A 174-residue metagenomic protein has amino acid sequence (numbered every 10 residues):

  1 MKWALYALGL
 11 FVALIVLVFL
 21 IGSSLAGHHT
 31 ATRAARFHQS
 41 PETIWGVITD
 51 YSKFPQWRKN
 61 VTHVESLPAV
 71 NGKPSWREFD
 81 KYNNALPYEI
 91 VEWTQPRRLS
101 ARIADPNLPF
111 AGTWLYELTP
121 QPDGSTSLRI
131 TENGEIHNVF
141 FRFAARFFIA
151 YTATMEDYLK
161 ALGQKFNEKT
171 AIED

Functional and structural regions predicted by a protein language model:
K2-A69: Hydrophobic ligand-binding cavity/cleft-lining segments
K2-L20, S24, K81-S125, N133-I136: Hydrophobic-ligand binding "helix-grip"
F37, P41, V47, W57 (+4 more regions): Solvent-exposed, acidic/flexible segments
P41, I48-Y51, P87, L115 (+2 more regions): Extracytoplasmic/secreted envelope proteins and their assembly/folding machinery, especially bacterial periplasmic
T43-I48, F54, I90, L99-A101 (+2 more regions): Hydrophobic pocket/interface hotspot
I48-R58, D80, L159, G163-F166 (+1 more regions): Sec/Tat-exported extracytoplasmic proteins
S52-P87, P96-R98: Short beta-edge strand/loop motif at the mouth of beta-sheet-based domains
I103-D157, L162-Q164, E168, E173-D174: Beta-strand/loop substructures that line and gate deep hydrophobic ligand-binding cavities in soluble
